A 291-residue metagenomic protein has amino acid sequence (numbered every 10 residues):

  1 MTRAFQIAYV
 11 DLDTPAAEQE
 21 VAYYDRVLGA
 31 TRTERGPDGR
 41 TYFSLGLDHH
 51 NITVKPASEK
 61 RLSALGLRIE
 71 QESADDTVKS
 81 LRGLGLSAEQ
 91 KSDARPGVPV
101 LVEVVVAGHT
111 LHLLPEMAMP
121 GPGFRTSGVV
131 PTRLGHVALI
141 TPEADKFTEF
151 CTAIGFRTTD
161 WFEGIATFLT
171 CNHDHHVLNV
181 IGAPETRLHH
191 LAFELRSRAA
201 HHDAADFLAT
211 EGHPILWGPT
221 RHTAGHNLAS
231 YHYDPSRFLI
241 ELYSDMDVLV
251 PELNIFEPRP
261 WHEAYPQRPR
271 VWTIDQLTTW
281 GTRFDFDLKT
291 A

Functional and structural regions predicted by a protein language model:
M1-E18, L62-I69, A118-D145, T186-F193 (+3 more regions): N-terminal beta-strand motif that seeds the catalytic metal site of vicinal oxygen chelate
T2, A8-H49, K91-V98, L139-H176 (+1 more regions): Core segments of cupin and vicinal oxygen chelate
P15-E18, E70-A74, A107, E143 (+2 more regions): Helix N-cap motif at beta-to-alpha junctions
E20-D25, G108, F147-C151, L208 (+2 more regions): Conserved active-site tyrosine of GNAT-family acetyltransferases
G29-S63, V106-A118, D160-H189, E194-R198 (+1 more regions): Conserved short beta-strand elements that form part of the metal-binding/catalytic scaffold of enzyme active sites
E72-S80, A199-D206, L242: Short amphipathic alpha-helices within nucleic acid-binding modules
R82-V130, T167, H213-A291: Vicinal oxygen chelate
D145, T152-A153, E194, R198-I215 (+1 more regions): Double-stranded beta-helix
